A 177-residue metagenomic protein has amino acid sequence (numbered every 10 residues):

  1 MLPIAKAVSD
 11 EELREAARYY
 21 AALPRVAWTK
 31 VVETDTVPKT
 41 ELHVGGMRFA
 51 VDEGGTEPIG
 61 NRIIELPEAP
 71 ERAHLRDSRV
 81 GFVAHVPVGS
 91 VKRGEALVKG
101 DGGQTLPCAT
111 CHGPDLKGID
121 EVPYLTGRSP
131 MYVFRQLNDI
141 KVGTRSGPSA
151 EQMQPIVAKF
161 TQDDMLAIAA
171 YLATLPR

Functional and structural regions predicted by a protein language model:
L2-P107, V142-R177: Flexible coil segments in periplasmic/lumen-exposed cytochrome c-class electron-transfer proteins
T110: Short, cysteine/histidine-rich loop/knuckle motifs that typically chelate Zn2+
G113: Short Cys/His-rich local motifs and their 1-3 flanking residues in nucleic-acid-associated proteins and small
L116: Short functional micro-motifs and their immediate structural scaffolds
D120-T126: Short cysteine/histidine-rich zinc-coordinating motifs and their immediately flanking basic loops
P130-M131: Copper-binding active sites and cupredoxin-like electron-transfer domains, recognizing His/Cys-rich ligand loops
Q136: Terminal helix-turn-helix DNA-binding modules in bacterial transcription factors
